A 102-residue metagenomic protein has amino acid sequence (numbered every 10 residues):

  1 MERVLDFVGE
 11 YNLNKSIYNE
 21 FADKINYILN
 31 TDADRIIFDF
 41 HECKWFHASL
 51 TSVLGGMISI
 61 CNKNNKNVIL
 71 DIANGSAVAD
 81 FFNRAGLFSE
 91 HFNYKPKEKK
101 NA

Functional and structural regions predicted by a protein language model:
M1-R35, E42-G55, S59-A102: Bergerat-fold GHKL ATPase/HATPase_c domain
